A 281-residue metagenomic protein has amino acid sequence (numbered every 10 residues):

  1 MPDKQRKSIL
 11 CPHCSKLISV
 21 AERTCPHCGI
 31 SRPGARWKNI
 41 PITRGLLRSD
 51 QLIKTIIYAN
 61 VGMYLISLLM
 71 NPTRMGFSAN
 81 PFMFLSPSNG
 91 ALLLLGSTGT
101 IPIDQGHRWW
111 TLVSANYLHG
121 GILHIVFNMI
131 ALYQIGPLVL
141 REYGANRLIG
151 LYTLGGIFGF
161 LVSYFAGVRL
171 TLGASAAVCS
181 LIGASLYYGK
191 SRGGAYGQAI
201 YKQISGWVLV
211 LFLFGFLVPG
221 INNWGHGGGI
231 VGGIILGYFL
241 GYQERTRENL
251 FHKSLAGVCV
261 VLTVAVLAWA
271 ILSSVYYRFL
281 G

Functional and structural regions predicted by a protein language model:
M1-R48, G215-G281: C-terminal transmembrane module of polytopic alpha-helical membrane proteins
H27, R141-A145, Y188-K202, G241-S254: Alpha-helical transmembrane bundle and helix-membrane interface signal in multi-pass integral membrane proteins
R44-Y58: Alpha-helical transmembrane segments and their helix-start/interface "positive-inside/aromatic belt" motifs in integral
K54-A174, P219-I221: N-terminal TM1-TM2 helical hairpin plus the immediately adjacent luminal interfacial "cap"
K54-Y58, I149-T153, V178, I204-L209 (+2 more regions): Hydrophobic alpha-helical transmembrane segments
G62-I66, M70, F158, V162 (+5 more regions): Alpha-helical membrane-inserting segments
I125-L132, L172-A184, I221-L240: Alpha-helical transmembrane segments that form the membrane-embedded catalytic/substrate-binding core of multi-pass
G156-I157, L181-S185, S205-L213, V258-V264: Small-residue-rich segments of transmembrane alpha-helices in multi-pass membrane proteins, especially helix faces
